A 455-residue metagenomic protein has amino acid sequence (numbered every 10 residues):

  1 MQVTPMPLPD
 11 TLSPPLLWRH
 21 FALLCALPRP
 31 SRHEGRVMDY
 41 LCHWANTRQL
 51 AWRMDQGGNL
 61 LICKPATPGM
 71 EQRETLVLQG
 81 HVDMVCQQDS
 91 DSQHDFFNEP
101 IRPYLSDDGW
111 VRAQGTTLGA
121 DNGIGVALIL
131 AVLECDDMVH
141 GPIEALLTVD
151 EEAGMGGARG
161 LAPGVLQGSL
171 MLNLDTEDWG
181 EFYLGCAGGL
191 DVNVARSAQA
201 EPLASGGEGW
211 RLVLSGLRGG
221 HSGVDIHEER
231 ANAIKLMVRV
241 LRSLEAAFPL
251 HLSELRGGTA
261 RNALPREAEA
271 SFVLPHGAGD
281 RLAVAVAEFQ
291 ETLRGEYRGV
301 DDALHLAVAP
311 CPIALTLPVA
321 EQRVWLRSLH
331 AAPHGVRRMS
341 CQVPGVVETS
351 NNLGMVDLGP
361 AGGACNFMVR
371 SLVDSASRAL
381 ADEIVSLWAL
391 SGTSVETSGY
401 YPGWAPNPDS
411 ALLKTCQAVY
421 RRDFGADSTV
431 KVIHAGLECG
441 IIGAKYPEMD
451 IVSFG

Functional and structural regions predicted by a protein language model:
V3-W110: Acidic/His- and Gly-rich active-site-bordering loop/insert found across diverse amide/peptide-bond hydrolases
S13-L17, C341, E348-A361, M368 (+1 more regions): Zn-dependent metallopeptidase/amidohydrolase metal-coordination segment
A22-A26, G258, S271, H305-T316 (+3 more regions): A short beta-alpha structural unit
M70-A153, A158-S169, G206, V319-Q322 (+3 more regions): Active-site metal-coordination/substrate-binding segment of hydrolases, especially metallo-dependent peptidases
E71-Q72, H276-A285, D374-L380: Short, conserved charged micro-motifs
G141-A233, L241, E245: Fold-level recognition of mixed alpha/beta catalytic cores in primary-metabolism enzymes, strongest
G185, P202-G207, I226-R256, H276-S350 (+1 more regions): Acidic-enriched catalytic cores of C-N bond-cleaving enzymes acting on peptides and small amides
N232-L255, P406-M449: Active-site-adjacent substrate-binding region of metalloamidase/peptidase-like peptide-processing proteins
